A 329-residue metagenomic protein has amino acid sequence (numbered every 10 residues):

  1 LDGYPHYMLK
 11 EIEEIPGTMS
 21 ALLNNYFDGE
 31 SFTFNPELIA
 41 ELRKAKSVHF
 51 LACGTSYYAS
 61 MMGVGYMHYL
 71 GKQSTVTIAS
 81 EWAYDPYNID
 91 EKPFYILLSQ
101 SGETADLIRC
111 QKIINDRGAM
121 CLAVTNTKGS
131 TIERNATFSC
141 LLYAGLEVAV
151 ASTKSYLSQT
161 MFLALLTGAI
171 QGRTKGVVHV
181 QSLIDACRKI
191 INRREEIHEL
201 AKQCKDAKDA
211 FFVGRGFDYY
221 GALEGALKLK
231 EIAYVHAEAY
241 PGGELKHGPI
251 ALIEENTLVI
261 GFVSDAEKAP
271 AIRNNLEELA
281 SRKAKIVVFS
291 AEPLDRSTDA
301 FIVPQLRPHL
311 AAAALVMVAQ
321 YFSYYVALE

Functional and structural regions predicted by a protein language model:
L1-Y7: Conformationally flexible catalytic loops at phosphate/diphosphate-handling active centers
E11-H49, F138-L258: Active-site phosphate/pyrophosphate-binding segments
A40-A186, R215, F262-H309: Glycine-rich phosphate-binding loops that contact phosphosugars or nucleotide phosphates
F212-G214, P241, G261-E267, Y321 (+1 more regions): Glycine-rich anion-binding loop/nest that anchors nucleotide
T257-D265, F289, L315-V316, Q320: Hydrophobic membrane-spanning alpha-helices of multi-pass integral membrane proteins
H309-E329: Generic C-terminus detector
